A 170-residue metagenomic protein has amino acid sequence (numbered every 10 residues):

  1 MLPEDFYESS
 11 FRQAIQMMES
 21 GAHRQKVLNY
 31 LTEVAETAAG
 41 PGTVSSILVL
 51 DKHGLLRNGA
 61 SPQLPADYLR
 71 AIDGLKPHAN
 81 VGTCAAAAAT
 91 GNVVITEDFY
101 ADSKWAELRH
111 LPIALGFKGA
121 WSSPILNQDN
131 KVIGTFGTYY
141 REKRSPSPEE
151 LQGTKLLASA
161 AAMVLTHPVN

Functional and structural regions predicted by a protein language model:
M1-K26, H167-N170: Signal-transmission linkers at sensory-effector interfaces
I15-A22, L31-P41, V49, I113: Short regulatory alpha-helical segment in sensory/regulatory domains of signaling proteins that mediates
Q25, E33-E36, S46-I72: GAF sensory/regulatory domain recognition with acknowledged cross-activation on helical regulatory dimers
D51, D67-V94: Acidic/proline- and glycine-rich, intrinsically disordered low-complexity segments that serve as regulatory linkers
N80, T90, A101, A106-I133: Helix-to-coil/beta transition segments that act as allosteric "coupling" elements at the rims of sensory or catalytic
C84, I125-Y140, V164: Sensory-domain boundary capping and coupling elements
Q128-V132, P146-T166: Amphipathic alpha-helical "output/dimerization" segments
